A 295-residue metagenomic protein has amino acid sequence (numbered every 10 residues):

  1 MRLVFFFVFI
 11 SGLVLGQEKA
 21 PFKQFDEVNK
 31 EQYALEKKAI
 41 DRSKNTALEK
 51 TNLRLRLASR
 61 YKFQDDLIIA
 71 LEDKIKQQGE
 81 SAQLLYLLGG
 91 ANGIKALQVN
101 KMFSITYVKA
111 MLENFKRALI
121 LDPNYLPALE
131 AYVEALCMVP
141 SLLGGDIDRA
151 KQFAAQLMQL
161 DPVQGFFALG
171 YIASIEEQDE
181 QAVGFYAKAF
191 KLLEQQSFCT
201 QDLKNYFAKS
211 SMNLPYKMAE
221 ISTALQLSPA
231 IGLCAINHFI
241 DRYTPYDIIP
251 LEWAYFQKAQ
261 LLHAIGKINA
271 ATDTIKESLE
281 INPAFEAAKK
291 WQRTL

Functional and structural regions predicted by a protein language model:
S11-L13: N-terminal signal peptide c-region/cleavage motif recognized by signal peptidases
L15-I69, K74-K76, Q83-Y86: N-terminal leader/linker segments that initiate helical-solenoid repeat arrays
Q32-R42, D65-K76, I105-L119, G145-L157 (+3 more regions): Alpha-helical repeat scaffolds
S43-K44, Q78, D122, Q159-D161 (+5 more regions): A structural motif in tetratricopeptide-repeat
A47-K50, S81, Y125, P162-Q164 (+5 more regions): Residue-level recognition of tetratricopeptide repeat
E49-R56, L87, I94, A131 (+4 more regions): "A position-specific structural signal for the A-helix of alpha-solenoid helical repeats
R56-D73, E80, Y86-N124, E130-Q159 (+4 more regions): Short coil/linker segments at helix-helix boundaries
E134, M138, K204-W253: Alpha-helical adaptor scaffolds
